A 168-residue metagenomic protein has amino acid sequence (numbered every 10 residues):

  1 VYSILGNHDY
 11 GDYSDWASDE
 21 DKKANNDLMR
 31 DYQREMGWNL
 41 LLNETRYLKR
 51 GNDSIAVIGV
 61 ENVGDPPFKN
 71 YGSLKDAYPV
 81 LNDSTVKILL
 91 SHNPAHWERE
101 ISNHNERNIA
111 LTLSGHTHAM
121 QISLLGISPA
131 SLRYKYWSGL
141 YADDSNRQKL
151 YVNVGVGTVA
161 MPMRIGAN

Functional and structural regions predicted by a protein language model:
V1-K49, W137: Core catalytic region of metal-dependent phosphoesterases/phosphodiesterases, especially metallo-beta-lactamase-like
Y2-S3, P94-N168: Conserved beta-sheet core of the metallophosphoesterase superfamily
N7-D9, E44-T45, V60-V63, N93-P94 (+2 more regions): Active-site metal-binding loops of divalent metal-dependent hydrolases
G11-S14, R50, P67, E98-E100 (+1 more regions): Extracytoplasmic/secreted cell-surface and envelope-processing proteins
G37, S54, E106-A110: Glycine-enriched alpha-helix->loop->beta-strand junction motifs that scaffold or abut catalytic
W38-N39, T45-V57, N82-V86, A142-L150: Beta-strand-turn-beta hairpins that frame and shape the catalytic cleft of phosphate-ester-processing enzymes
T45-K69, K75-D76: Core dinuclear metal-dependent hydrolase active-site scaffold
L81-W97: Short acidic, glycine-rich surface-loop motifs adjacent to enzyme active sites
